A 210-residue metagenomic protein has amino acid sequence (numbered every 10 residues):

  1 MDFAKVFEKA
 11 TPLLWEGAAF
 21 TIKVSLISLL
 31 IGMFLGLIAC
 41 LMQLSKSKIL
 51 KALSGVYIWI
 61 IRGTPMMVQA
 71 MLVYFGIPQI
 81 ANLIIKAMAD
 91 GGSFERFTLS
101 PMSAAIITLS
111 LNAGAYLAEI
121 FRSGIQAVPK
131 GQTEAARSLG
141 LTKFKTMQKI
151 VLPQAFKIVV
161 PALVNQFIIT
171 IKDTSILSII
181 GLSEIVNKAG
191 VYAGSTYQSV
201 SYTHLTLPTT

Functional and structural regions predicted by a protein language model:
M1-L205: Transmembrane alpha-helices and adjacent helix-loop boundaries
T206-T210: A short, hydrophobic C-terminal helix/tail in secreted or cell-surface proteins
